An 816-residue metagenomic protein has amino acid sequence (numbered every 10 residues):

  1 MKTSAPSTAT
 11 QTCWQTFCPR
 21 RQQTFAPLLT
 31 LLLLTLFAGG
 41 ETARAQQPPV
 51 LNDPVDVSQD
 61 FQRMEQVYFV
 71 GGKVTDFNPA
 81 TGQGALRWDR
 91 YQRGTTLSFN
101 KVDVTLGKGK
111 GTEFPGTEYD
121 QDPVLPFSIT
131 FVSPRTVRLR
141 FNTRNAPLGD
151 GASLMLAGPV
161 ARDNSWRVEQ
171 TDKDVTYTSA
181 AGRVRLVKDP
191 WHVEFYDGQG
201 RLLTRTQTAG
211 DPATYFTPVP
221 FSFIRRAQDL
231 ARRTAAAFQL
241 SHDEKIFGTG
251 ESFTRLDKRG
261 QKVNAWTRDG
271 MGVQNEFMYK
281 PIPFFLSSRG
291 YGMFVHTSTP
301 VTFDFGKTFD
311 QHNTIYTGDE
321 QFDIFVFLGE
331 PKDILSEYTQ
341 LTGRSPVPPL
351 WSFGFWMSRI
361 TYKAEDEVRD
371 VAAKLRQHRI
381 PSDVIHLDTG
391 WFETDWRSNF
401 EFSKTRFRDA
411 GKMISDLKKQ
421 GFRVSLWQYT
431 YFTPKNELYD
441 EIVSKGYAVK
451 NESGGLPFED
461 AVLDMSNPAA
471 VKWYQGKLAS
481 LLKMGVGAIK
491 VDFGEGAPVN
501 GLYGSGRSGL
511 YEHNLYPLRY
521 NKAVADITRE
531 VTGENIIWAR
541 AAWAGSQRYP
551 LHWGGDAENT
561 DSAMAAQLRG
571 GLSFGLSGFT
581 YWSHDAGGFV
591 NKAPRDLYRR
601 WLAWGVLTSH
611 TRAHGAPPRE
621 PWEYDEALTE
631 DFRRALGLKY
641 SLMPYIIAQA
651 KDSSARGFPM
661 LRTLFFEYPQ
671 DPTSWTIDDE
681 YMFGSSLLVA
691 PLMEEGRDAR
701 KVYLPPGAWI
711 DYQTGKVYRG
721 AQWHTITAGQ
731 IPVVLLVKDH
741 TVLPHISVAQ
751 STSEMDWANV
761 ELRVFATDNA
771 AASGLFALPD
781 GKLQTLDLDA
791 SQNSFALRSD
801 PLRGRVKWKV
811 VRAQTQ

Functional and structural regions predicted by a protein language model:
M1-Q22: N-terminal secretory signal peptides that target proteins for export/translocation
A26-F37: Bacterial N-terminal signal peptides
A43-A45: Boundary at the C-terminal end of the N-terminal hydrophobic targeting segment
L51-K173: A low-complexity, Ser/Thr/Gly/Pro-enriched, surface-exposed linker/loop concept that marks segments flanking
Y119-Q121, A152, S165-P349, R359-I360 (+4 more regions): Catalytic and substrate-binding clefts that recognize carbohydrates or anionic sugar/phosphate headgroups
N142-R144, G151-L154, G198, R205 (+3 more regions): Aromatic- and carboxylate-enriched substrate-binding clefts and catalytic-loop regions of carbohydrate-active enzymes
F284, L375, L417, V524 (+1 more regions): Conserved, mostly hydrophobic/aromatic
I527, E534-N535, A544-H552, A566-Q567 (+3 more regions): Catalytic core of carbohydrate-active enzymes
